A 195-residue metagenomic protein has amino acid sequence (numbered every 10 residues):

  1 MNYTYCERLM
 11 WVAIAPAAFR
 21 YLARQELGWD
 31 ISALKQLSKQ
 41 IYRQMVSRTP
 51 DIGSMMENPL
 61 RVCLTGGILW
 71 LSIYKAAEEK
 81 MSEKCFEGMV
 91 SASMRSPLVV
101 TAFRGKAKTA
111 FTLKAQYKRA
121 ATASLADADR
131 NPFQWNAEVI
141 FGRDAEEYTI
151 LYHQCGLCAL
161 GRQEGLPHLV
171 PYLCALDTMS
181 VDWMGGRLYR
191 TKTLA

Functional and structural regions predicted by a protein language model:
M1-Y74: N-terminal, charged low-complexity regulatory/assembly segments
Y3, L34, W135-V139, L188-T191: Generic structural motif
W11, V46, P50, S54 (+3 more regions): Residue-level signal for well-ordered alpha-helical segments
G28-D30, S82-K84, P167, R187: Short coil/loop linkers at secondary-structure junctions
Q36, G88-V90, L173, T193: Proline- and acidic/polar-enriched loop/turn elements at helix boundaries
T65-Q163: Amphipathic interaction/junction segments at domain boundaries or subunit interfaces
V139-L194: Short, hydrophobic/π-rich interface segment
